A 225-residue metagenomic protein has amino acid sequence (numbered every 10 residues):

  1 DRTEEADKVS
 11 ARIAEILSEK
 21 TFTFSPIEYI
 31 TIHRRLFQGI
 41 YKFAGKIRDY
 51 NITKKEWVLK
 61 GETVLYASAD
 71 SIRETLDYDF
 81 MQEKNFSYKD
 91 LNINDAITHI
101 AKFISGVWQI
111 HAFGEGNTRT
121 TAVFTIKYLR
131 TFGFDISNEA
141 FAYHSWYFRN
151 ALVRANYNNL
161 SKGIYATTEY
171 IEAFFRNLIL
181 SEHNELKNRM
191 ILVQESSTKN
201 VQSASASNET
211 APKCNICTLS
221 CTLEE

Functional and structural regions predicted by a protein language model:
D1-E225: FIC/Doc superfamily catalytic core
